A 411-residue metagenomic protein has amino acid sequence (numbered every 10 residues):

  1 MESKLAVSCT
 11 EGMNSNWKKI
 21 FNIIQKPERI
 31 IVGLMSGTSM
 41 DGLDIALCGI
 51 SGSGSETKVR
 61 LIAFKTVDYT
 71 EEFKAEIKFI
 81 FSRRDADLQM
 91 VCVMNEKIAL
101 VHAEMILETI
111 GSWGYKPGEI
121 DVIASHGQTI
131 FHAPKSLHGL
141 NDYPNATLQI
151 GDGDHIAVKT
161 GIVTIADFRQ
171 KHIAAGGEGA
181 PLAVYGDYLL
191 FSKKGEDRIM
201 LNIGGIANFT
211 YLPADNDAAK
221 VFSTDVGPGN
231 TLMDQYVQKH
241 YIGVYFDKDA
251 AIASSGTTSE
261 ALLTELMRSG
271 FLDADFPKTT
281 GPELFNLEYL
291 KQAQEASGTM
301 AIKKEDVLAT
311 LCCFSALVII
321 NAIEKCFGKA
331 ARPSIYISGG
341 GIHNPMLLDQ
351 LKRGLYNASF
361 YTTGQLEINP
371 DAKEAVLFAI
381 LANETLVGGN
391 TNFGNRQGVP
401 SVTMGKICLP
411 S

Functional and structural regions predicted by a protein language model:
N16-W17, G111, P117, V307 (+5 more regions): Non-transmembrane, aqueous-exposed alpha-helical and coiled segments at domain scale
P27-I30, D142-T147, D154-V158, I162-V244 (+1 more regions): Phosphate-binding/catalytic loop of phosphoryl-transfer enzymes
E28, G42-I62, T66-Y69, N216-A316 (+2 more regions): Conserved ATP-utilizing enzyme core subdomain
M40, A309, C313, G364-S411: Glycine-rich phosphate-binding/hydrolytic loop that grips phosphoryl groups
R60-K97: Conserved non-catalytic scaffold segment of RNase H-like nuclease domains
R84-I150: Short beta-strand-loop/turn "lid" adjacent to the catalytic site in phosphate-handling enzymes
H102-T109, E305-A331: Phosphate/ATP-binding catalytic cores across multiple sugar-kinase/actin-like superfamilies, primarily ASKHA
I130, R332-K352: Glycine-rich phosphate-binding loops at beta-strand->alpha-helix junctions
